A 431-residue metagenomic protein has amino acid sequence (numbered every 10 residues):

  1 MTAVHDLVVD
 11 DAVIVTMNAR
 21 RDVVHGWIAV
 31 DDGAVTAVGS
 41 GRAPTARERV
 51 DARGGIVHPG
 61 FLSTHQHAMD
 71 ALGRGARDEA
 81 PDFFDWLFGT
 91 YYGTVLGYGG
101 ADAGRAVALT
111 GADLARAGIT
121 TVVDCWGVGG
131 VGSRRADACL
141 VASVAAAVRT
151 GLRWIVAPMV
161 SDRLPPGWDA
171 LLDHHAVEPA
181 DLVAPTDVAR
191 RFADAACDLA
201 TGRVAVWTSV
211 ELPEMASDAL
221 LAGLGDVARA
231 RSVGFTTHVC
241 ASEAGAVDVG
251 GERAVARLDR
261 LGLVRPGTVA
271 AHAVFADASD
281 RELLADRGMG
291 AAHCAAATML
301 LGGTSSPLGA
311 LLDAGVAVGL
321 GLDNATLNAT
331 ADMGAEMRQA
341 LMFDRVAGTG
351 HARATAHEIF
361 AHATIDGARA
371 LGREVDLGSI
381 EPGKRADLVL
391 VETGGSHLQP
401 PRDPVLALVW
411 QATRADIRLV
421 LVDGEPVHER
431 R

Functional and structural regions predicted by a protein language model:
M1-P44, I56: N-terminal metal-binding scaffold of metallo-dependent hydrolase/deaminase domains
A3-D10, A43-W86, A108, A115-R116: Replace "His-x-His-based motif
T16-N18, R385-R431: C-terminal cap of metal-dependent C-N hydrolases
L72-A103, G132-R135, R163-L182, E243-G267 (+2 more regions): Active-site gating loops and adjacent loop-to-helix segments of metal-dependent hydrolytic enzymes
G75-R153, D187-T201: Alpha-helical scaffold segments that flank or form the walls of functional sites
R135-A271: Metal-coordinating catalytic core of metallo-dependent amide/deamination hydrolases
A228-G234, L263-P266, L283-A292, D313-V318: Glycine-enriched alpha-helix->loop->beta-strand junction motifs that scaffold or abut catalytic
R260-G267, G309-G395: His/Asp/Glu-enriched, well-ordered alpha-helical/loop segment that forms or immediately abuts the divalent-metal
